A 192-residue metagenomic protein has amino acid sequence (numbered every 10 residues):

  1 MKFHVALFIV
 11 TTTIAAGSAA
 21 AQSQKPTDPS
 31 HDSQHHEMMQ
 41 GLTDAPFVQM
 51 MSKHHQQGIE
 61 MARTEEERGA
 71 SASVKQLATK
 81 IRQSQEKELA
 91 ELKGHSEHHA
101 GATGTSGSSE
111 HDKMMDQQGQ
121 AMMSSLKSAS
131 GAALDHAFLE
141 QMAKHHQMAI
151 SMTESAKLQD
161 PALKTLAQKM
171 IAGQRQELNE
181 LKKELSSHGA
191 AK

Functional and structural regions predicted by a protein language model:
M1-A21: Gram-negative bacterial Sec-dependent N-terminal signal peptides
S23-K192: All-alpha RGS (Regulator of G-protein Signaling) helical domain and cognate RGS-like helical scaffolds
